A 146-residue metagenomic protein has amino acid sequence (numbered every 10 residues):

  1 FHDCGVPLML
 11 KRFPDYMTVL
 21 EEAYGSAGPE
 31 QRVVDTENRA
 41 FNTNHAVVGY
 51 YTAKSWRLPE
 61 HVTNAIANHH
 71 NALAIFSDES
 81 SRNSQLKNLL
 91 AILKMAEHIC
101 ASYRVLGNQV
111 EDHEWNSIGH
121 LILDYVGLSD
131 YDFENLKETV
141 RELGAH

Functional and structural regions predicted by a protein language model:
D3-H146: Metal-dependent nucleotide-binding catalytic modules
